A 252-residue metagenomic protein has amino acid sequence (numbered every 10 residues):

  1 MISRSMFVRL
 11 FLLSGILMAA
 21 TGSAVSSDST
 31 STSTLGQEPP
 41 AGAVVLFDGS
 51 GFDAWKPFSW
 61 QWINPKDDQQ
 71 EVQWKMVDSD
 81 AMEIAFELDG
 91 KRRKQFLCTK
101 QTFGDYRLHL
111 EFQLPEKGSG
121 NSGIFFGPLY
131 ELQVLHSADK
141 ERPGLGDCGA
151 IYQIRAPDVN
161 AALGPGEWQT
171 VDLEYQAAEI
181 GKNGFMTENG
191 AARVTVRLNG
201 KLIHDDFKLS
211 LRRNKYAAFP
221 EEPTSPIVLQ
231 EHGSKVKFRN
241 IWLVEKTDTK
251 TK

Functional and structural regions predicted by a protein language model:
M1-F11: Bacterial N-terminal signal peptides that target proteins for export
R9-A20: Bacterial N-terminal signal peptides
G22-K252: Carbohydrate-interacting regions of secretory-pathway proteins
